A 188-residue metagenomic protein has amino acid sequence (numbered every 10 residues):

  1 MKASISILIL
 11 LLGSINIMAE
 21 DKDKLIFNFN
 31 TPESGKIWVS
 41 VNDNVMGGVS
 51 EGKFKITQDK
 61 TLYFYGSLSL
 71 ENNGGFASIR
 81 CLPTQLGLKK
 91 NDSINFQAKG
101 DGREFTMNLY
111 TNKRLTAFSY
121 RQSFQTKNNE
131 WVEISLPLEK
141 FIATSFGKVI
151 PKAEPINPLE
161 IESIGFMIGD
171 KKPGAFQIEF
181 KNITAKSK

Functional and structural regions predicted by a protein language model:
M1-K22: Bacterial Sec-dependent N-terminal signal peptides
I17-K188: Beta-rich carbohydrate-recognition modules and glycan-binding surfaces
